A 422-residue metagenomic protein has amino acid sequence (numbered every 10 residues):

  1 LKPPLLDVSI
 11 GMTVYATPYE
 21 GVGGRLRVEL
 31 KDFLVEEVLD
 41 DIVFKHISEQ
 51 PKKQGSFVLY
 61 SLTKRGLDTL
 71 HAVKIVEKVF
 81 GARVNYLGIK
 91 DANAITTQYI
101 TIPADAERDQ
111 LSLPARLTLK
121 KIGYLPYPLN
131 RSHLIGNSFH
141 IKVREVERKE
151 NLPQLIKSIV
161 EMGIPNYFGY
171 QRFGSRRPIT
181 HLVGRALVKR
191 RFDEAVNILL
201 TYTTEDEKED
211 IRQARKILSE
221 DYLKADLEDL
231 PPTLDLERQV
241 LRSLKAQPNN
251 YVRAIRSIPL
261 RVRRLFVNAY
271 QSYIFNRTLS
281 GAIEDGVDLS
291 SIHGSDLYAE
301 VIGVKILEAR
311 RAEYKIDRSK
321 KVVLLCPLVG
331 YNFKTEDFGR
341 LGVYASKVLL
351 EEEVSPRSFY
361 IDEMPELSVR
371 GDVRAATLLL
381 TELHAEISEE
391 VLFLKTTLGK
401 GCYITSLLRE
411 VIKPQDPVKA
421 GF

Functional and structural regions predicted by a protein language model:
K2-F57, T63-L70, I75-L392, G399 (+1 more regions): Extended, charged/glycine-rich binding lobes that contact polyanionic ligands
T397-Y403: Cytochrome P450 heme-iron axial ligand motif
S406: Classical protein tyrosine phosphatase
